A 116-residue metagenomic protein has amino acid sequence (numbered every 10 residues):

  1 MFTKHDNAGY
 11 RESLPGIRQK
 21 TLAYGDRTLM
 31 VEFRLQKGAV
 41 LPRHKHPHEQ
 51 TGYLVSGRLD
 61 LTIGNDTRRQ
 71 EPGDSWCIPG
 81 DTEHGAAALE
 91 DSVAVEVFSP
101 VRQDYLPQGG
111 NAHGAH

Functional and structural regions predicted by a protein language model:
M1-R27, P107-H116: A short, N-terminal "cap"/entry segment at the start of jelly-roll beta-barrel domains of the cupin/DSBH fold
V31, I63, V95, Q103-Q108 (+1 more regions): Anionic, Ser/Thr-rich low-complexity intrinsically disordered regions
V31-K45: Conserved short histidine dyad/triad with adjacent acidic residue
H48-L59, G64: Glycine- and acidic-residue-biased ligand/ion/polar-headgroup-sensing regions
V55-S56, E71-P72, E90: A cytosolic small-molecule/anion-sensing beta-strand core signal
N65-G80: Short acidic-glycine-tyrosine-enriched beta hairpin
G80-D104: Ligand-binding loop in jelly-roll beta-barrel domains
